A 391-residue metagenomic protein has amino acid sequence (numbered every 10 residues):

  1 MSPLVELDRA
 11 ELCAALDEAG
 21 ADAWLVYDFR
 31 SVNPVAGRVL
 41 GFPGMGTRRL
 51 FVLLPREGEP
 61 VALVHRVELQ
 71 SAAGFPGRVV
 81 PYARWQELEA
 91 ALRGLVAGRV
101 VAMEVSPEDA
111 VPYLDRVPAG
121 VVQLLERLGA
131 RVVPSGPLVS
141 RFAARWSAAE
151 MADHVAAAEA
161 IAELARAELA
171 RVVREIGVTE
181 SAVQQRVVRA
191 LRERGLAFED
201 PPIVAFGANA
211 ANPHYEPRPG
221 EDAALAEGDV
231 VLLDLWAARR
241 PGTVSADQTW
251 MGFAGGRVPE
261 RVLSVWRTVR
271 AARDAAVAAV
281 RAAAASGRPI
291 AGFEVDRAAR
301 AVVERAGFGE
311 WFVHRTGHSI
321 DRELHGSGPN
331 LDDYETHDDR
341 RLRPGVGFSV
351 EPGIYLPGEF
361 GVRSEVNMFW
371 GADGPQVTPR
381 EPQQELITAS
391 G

Functional and structural regions predicted by a protein language model:
M1-G391: Active-site neighborhoods and metal-handling regions in enzymes and metal-associated proteins
